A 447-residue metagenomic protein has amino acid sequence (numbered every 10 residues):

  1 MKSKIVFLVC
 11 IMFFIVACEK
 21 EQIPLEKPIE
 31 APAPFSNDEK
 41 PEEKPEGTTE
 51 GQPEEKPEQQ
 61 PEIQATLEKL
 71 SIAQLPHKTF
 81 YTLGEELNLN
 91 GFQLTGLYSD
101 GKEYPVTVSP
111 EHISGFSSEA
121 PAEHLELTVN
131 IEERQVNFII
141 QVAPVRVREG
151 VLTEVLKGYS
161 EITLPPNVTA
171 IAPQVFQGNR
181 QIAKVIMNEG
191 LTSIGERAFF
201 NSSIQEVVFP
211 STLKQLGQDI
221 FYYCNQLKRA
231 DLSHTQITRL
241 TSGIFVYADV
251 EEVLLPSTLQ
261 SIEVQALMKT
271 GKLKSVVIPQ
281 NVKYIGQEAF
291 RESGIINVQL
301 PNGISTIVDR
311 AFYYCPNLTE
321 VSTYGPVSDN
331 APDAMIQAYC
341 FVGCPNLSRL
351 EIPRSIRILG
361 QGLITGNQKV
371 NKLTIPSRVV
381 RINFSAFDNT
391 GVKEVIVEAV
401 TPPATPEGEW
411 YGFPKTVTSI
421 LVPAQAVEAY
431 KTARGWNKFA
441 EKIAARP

Functional and structural regions predicted by a protein language model:
M1-V16: Sec-dependent bacterial lipoprotein signal peptides
I15-T66, R134-A143, V147: Bacterial Sec-dependent N-terminal signal peptides
S36-K40, S71-T82, V151-E161, G325-S328: Short, solvent-exposed loop/edge segments of extracellular or virion-exposed proteins
T66-Y104: Solvent-exposed, low-complexity, repeat-rich "mucin-like" stalks and linkers
K78, K102-F138: Serine/threonine-rich, repeat-prone extracellular segments and beta-strand-based repeat modules of secreted/surface
F80, L156-A170, R180-S193, S202-Q215 (+10 more regions): Structural signature of tandem-repeat unit edges
P173-V175, G195-A198, G217-I220, T241-I244 (+7 more regions): Consensus positions within tandem repeat domains that build extended binding/scaffold surfaces
